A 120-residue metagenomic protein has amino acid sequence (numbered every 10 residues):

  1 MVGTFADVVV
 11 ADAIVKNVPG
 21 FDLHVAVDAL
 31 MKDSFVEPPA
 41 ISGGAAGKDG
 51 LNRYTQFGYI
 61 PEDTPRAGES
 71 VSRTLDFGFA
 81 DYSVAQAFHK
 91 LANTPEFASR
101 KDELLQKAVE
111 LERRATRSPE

Functional and structural regions predicted by a protein language model:
M1-A92, E112: Aromatic-rich carbohydrate-recognition surfaces in CAZymes
K90-E120: Catalytic cores of carbohydrate-active enzymes
